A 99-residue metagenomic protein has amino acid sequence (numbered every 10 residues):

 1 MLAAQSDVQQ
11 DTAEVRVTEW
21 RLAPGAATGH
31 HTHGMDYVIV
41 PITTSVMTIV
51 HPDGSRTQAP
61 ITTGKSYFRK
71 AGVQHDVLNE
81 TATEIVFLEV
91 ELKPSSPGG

Functional and structural regions predicted by a protein language model:
M1-A4, G99: Carbohydrate-interacting regions of secretory-pathway proteins
A4-G29, G34-I39, V90: A short glycine-rich, His/Asp/Glu-containing loop-to-beta-strand
Q10-E14, D53-A71: Short acidic-glycine-tyrosine-enriched beta hairpin
W20, T28-H33, I49-V50, Q58-P60 (+1 more regions): Short histidine-centered beta-strand/loop micro-motifs that create catalytic or ligand/metal-coordination sites
G25-T28, G64-Y67, A71-L78: Histidine-centered metal-chelating micro-motifs
H33-D53: Glycine- and acidic-residue-biased ligand/ion/polar-headgroup-sensing regions
G72-S95: Ligand-binding loop in jelly-roll beta-barrel domains
